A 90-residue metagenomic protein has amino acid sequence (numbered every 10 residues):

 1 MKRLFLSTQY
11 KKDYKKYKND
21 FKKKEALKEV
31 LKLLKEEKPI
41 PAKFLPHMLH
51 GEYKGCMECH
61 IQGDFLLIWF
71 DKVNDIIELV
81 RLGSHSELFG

Functional and structural regions predicted by a protein language model:
M1-G63, K72-I77, E87-G90: Basic, Lys/Arg-enriched alpha-helical interface segments
I68-F70: Short, charged interaction patches at domain edges and termini
L82-S86: Short, solvent-exposed aromatic-acidic interface loops
